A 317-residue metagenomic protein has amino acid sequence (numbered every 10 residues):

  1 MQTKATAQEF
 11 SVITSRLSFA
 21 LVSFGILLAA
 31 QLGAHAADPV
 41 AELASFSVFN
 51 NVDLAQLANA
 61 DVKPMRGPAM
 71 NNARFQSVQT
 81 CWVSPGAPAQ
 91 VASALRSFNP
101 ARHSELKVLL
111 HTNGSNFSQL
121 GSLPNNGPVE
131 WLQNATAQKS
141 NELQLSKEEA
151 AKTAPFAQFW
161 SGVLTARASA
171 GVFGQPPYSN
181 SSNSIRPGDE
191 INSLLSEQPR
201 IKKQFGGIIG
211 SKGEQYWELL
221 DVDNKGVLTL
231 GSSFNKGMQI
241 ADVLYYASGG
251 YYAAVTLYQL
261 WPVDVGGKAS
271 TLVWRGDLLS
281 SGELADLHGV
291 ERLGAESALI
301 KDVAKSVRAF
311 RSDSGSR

Functional and structural regions predicted by a protein language model:
T3-L21: Bacterial N-terminal signal peptides that target proteins for export
S18-Q31: Bacterial N-terminal signal peptides
L32-A36: Sec/Tat signal peptide C-region and signal peptidase I cleavage site
A37-R317: Eukaryotic helix-grip
